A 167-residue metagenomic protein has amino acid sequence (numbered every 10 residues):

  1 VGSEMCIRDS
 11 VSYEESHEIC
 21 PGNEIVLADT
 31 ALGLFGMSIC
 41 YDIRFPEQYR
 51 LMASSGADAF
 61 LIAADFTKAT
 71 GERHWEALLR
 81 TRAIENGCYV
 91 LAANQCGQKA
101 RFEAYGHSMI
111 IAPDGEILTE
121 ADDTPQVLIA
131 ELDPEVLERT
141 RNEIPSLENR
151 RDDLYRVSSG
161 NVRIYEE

Functional and structural regions predicted by a protein language model:
V1-G2, H107: Activation loop
S3-S55, K68-L78, E143-S146: Active-site catalytic loop in hydrolytic enzyme cores
L34, R44-L128: CN hydrolase (nitrilase-like) catalytic-core segments centered on the catalytic cysteine and neighboring Lys/Glu
Q95-E167: C-terminal beta-strand edge segments of enzyme domains
